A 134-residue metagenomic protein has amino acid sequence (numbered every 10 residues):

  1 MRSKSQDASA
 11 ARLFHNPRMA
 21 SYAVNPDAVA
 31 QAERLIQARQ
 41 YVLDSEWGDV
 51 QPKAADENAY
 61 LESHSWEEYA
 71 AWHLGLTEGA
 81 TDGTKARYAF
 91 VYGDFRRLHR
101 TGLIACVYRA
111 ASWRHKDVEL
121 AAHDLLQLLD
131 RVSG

Functional and structural regions predicted by a protein language model:
L13-G134: A charge-rich, low-complexity, intrinsically flexible signal that marks solvent-exposed coils, linkers, repeats
